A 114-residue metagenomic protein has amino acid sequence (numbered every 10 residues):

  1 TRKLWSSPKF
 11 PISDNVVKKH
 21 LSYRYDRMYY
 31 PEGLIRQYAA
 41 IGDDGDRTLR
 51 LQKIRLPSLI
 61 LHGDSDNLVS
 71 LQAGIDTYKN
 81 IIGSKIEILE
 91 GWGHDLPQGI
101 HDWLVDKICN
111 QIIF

Functional and structural regions predicted by a protein language model:
T1-L49, L56: Alpha/beta-hydrolase
Q52-R55, N80-I81: Short, conserved loop/helix-junction motifs that constitute active-site signature segments in enzyme catalytic cores
I54, I60-H62, D66: Short beta-strand/loop motif that positions the catalytic acidic residue of the alpha/beta-hydrolase fold
L56-P57, P97: Short, proline-centered helix/strand-breaking motifs
N67-A73: Conserved alpha/beta-hydrolase "acid-adjacent" motif
G83-F114: Catalytic active-site module of serine/aspartate enzymes centered on a nucleophile-bearing elbow/loop
